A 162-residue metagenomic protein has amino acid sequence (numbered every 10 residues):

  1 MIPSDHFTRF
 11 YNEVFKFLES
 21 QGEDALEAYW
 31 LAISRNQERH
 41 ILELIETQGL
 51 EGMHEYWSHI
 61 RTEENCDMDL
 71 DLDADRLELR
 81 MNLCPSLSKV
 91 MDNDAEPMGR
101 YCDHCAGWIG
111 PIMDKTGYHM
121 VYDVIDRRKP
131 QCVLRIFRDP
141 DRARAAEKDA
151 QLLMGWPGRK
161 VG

Functional and structural regions predicted by a protein language model:
M1-D103, D114, H119-V133, F137-G162: N-terminal accessory segment detector
H104-I109: ATP phosphate-binding glycine-rich loop and adjacent ATP-lid/helix-beta elements within ATP-binding kinase/ATPase
